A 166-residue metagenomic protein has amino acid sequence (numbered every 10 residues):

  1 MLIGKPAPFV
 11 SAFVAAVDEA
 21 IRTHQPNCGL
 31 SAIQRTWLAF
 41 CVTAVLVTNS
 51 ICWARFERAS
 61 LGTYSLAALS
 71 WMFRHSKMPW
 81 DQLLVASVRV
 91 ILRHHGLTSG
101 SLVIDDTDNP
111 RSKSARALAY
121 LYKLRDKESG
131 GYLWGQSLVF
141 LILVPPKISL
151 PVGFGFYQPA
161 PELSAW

Functional and structural regions predicted by a protein language model:
M1-W166: Conserved, well-structured functional cores that handle cations and Mg-NTP chemistry
